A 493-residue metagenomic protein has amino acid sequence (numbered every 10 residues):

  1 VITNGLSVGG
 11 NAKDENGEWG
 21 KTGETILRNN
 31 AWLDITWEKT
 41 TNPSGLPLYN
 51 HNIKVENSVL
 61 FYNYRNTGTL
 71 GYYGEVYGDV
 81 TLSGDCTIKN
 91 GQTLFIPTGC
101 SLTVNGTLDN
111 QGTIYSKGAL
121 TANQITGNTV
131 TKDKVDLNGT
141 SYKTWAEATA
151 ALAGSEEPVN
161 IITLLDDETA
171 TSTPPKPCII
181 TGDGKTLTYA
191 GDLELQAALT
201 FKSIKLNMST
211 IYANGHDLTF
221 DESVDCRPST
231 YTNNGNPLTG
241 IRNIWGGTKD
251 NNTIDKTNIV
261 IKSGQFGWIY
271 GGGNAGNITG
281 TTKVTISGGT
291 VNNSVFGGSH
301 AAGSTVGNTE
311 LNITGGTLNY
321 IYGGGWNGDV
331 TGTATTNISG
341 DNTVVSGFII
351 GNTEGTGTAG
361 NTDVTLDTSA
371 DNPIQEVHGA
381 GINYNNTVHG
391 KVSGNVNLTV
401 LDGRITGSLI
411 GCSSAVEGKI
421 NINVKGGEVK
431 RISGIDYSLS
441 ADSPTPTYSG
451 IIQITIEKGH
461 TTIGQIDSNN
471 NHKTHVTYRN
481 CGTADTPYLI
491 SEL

Functional and structural regions predicted by a protein language model:
V1-L60, Y72, Q111, E156-P158 (+10 more regions): Surface-exposed loop/turn motifs in large extracellular/passenger domains
L6, N66-T69, Y73-V76, T81-L108 (+5 more regions): Compositional signature of intrinsically disordered, low-complexity segments enriched in polar residues
L6, T25, V80, C86 (+10 more regions): Low-complexity, small-hydrophobic/phenylalanine-enriched stretches that adopt extended beta/coil conformations used
N11, N30, Y73, D85 (+10 more regions): Tight coil/turn sites that cap or link beta-strands
V59-Y64, Y73-E75, V80, V130-D136 (+4 more regions): Short domain-boundary/entry signatures in modular proteins, especially in secreted/extracellular architectures
Y64-Y72, K132-L165, D436, N480-T486 (+1 more regions): Acidic Gly/Asp/Thr-rich repetitive segments characteristic of extracellular carbohydrate-active and adhesion proteins
V80, D85, G99, P158-L193: N-terminal extracellular ligand-recognition/capping segment immediately after the signal peptide
